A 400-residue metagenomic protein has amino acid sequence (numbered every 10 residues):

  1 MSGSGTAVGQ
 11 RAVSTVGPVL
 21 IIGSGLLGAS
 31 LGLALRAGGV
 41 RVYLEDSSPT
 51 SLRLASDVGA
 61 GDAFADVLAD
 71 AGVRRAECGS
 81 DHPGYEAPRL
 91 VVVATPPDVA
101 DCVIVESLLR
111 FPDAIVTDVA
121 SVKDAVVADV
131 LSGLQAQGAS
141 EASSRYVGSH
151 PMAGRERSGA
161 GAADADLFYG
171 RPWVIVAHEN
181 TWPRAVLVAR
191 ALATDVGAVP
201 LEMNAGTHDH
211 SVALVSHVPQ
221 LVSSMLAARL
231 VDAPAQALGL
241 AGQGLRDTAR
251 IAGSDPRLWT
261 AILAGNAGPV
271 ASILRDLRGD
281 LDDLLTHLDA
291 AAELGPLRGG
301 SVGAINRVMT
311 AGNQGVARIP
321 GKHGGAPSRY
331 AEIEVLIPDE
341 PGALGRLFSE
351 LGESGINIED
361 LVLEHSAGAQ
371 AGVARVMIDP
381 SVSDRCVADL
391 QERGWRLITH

Functional and structural regions predicted by a protein language model:
S2-F64, L68, G72, G79-Y85 (+1 more regions): NAD(P)+-binding Rossmann beta1-loop-alpha1 motif at the extreme N-terminus of oxidoreductases
S47, T95, V119-S121: Short beta->alpha hinge that forms the Motif I/post-I loop of the SAM-binding pocket
V67-T117: Rossmann-like NAD(P)-binding element
V103-G161: Rossmann-like NAD(P)(H) cofactor-binding subdomain of soluble oxidoreductases
L167-G253: Internal alpha-helical scaffold of NAD(P)-dependent oxidoreductase catalytic cores
A235-N313, I333: Interdomain hinge/lid region at the active-site interface of Rossmann-like NAD(P)-dependent oxidoreductases
A311-H400: A conserved regulatory-domain signal marking ACT and ACT-like small-molecule sensing domains and adjacent regulatory
